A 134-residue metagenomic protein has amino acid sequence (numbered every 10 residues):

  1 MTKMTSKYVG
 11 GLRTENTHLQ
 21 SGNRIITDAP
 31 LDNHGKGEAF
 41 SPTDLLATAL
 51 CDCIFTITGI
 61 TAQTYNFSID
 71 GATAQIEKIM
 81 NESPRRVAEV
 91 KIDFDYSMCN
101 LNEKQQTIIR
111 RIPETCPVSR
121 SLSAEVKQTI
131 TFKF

Functional and structural regions predicted by a protein language model:
M1-T48, T56-F134: Extended beta-strand/beta-hairpin segments
